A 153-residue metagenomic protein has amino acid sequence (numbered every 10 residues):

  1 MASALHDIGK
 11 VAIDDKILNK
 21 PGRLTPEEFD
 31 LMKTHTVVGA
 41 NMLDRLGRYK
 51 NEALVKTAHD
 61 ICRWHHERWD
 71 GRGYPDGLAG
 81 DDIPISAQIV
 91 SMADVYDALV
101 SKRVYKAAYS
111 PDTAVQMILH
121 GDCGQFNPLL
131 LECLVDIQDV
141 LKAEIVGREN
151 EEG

Functional and structural regions predicted by a protein language model:
M1-G153: Metal-dependent catalytic cores of enzymes that make or break cyclic nucleotides and related phosphoester linkages
